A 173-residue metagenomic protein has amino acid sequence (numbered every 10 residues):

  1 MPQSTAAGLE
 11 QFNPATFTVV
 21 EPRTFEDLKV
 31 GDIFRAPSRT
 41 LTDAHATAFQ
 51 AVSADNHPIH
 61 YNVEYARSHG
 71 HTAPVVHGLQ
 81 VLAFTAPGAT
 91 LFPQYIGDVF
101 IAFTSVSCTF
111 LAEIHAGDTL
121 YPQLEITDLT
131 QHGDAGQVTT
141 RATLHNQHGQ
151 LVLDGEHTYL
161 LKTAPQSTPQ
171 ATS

Functional and structural regions predicted by a protein language model:
M1-K29, F110-S173: HotDog/MaoC-like acyl-thioester-processing domains
Q3-T5, H69-V76, L82-T127, E156: Hydrophobic beta-strand-centered segment that forms part of the acyl-chain substrate-binding groove
E10-V76, T163: Catalytic strand-loop segment that frames the active site of acyl-thioester-processing enzymes
V30-D32, P37, H45, D55 (+3 more regions): A generic structural signal for short beta-strands and their flanking turns/coil linkers
A51-D55, T90-Q94, Q147: Short, intrinsically disordered, mixed-charge
